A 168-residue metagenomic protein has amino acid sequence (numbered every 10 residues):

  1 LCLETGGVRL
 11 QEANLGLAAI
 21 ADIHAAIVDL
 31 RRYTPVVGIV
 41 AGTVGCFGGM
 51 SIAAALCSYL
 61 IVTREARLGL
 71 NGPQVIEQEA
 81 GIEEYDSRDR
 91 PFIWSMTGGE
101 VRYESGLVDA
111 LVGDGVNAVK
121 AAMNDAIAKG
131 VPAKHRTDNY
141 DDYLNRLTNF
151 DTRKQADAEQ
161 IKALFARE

Functional and structural regions predicted by a protein language model:
L1: Glycine-rich beta-alpha loop segments
E4: Substrate-binding cleft of extracellular glycoside hydrolase catalytic domains
G7-K134: Conserved catalytic cores of soluble enzyme domains, especially glycine-rich substrate-binding beta-alpha loops
A121-E168: Intrinsically disordered, low-complexity segments enriched in small/flexible residues
